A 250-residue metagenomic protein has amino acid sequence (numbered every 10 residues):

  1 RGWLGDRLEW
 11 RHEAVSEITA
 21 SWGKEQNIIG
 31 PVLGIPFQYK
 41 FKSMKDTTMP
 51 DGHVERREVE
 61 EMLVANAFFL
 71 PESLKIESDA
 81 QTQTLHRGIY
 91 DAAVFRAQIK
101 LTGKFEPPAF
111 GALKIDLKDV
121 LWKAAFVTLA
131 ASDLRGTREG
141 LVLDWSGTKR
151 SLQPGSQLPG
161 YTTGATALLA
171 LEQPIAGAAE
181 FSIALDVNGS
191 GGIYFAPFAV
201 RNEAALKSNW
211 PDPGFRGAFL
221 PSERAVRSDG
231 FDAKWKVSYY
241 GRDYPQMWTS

Functional and structural regions predicted by a protein language model:
R1-G2, D6: Hydrophobic alpha-helical transmembrane signal-anchor segments
E9, E13, A20-S21, G30 (+2 more regions): Soluble non-transmembrane domains of integral membrane proteins
F37-D46: Membrane-proximal extracellular/periplasmic loop immediately following the first transmembrane helix
